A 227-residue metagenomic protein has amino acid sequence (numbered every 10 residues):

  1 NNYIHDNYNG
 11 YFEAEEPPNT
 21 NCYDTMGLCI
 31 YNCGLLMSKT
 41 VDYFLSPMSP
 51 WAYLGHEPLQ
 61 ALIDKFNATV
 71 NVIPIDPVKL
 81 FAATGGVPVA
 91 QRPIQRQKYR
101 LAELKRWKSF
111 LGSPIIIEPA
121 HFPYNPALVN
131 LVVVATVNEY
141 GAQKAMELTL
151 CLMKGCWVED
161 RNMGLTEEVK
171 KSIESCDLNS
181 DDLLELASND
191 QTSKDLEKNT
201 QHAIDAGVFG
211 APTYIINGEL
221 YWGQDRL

Functional and structural regions predicted by a protein language model:
D6-Y23: Short, often N-terminal, low-complexity regions that either remain intrinsically disordered or form a short helix
Y23-T25, S172-I173: Short secondary-structure boundary segments
T25-M26, P58: Juxtamembrane/membrane-water interface recognition
C33-G34, K39-V41, S46-A68, N138 (+3 more regions): C-terminal cap of thioredoxin/glutaredoxin-like
P47, Y53-C156: Structural alpha/beta surface segment adjacent to cysteine/selenocysteine redox centers across thiol/disulfide enzymes
